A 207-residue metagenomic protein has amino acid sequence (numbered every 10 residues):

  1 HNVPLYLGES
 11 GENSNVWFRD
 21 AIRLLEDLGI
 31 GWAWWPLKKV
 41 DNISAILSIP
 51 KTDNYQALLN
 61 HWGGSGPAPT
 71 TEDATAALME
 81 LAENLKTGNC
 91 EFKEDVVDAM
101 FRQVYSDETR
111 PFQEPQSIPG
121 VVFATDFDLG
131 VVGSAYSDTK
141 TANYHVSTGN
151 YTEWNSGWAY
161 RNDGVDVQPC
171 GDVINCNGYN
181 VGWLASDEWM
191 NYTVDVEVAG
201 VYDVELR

Functional and structural regions predicted by a protein language model:
N2-V104: Substrate-binding cleft of secreted/luminal carbohydrate-active enzymes
G88, F92-R207: Extracytoplasmic
